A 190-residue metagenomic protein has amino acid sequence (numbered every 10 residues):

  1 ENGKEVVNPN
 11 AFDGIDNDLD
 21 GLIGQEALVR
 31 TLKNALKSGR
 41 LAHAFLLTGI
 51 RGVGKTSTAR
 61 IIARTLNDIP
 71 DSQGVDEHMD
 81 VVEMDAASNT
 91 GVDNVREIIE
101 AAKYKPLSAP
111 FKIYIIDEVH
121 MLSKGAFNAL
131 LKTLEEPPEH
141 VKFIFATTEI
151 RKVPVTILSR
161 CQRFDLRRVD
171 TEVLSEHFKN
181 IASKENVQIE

Functional and structural regions predicted by a protein language model:
E1-R163, V169-S183: P-loop/Walker A NTP-binding region and its immediately flanking N-terminal helices in P-loop NTPase folds
A182-E190: Short, intrinsically disordered, charge-balanced linker/junction segments flanking boundaries in proteins
